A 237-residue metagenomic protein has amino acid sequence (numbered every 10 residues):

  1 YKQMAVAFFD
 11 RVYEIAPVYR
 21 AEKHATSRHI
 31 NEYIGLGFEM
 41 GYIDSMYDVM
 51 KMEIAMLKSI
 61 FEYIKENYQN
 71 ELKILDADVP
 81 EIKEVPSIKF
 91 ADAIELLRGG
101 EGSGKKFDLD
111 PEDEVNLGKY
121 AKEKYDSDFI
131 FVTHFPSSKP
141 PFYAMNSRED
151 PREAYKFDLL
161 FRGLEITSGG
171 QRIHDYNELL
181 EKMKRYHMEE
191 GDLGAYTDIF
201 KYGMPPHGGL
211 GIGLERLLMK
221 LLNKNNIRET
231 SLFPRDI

Functional and structural regions predicted by a protein language model:
Y1-G41, D198, M219: Class II aminoacyl-tRNA synthetase-like tRNA-binding/catalytic domains
A5, F9, R20-H24, L57-K65 (+2 more regions): Hydrophobic/aromatic-lined pockets within catalytic cores
F8, F38, A93, V132 (+2 more regions): A residue-level signal for conserved active-site and pocket-lining positions in enzyme catalytic cores
D10-V12, Y33-G35, D126-F129, A154-K156 (+5 more regions): Active-site lining segments that contact anionic ligands and/or coordinate catalytic metals
G37-D48, G163-E165: A generic structural motif
M50-L57, Y176: Hydrophobic face of alpha-helices
A55-R162, R185-G203: Metal-assisted phosphate- and nucleotidyl-transfer catalytic regions
G170-I237: Active-site pocket scaffolds in enzymes
